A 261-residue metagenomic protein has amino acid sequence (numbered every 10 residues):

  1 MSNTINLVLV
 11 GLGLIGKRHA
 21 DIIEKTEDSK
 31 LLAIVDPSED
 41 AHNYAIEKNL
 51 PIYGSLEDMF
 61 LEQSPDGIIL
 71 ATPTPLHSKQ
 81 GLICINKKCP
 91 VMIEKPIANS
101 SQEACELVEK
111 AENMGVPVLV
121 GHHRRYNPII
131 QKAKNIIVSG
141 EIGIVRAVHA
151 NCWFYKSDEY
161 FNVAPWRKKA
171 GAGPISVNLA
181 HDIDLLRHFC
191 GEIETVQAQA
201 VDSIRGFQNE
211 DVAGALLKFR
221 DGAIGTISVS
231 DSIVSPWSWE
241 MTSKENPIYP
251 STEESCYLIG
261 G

Functional and structural regions predicted by a protein language model:
M1-K48: N-terminal Rossmann-like dinucleotide-binding module
H19, P37, L50-K110: Beta-loop-alpha module in the N-terminal Rossmann-like domain of NAD(P)-dependent dehydrogenases, especially those
A33, D66-G67, A147, I224: Short, Asp-centered acidic motifs that coordinate Mg2+ and/or phosphate in catalytic or ligand-binding sites
G54, I93, V118-V120, H149 (+1 more regions): Hydrophobic residues in well-ordered beta-strands that form the structural core
E106-H123, G143-H149: Rossmann-fold dehydrogenase core element
R124-Q208, A213-L217, I224, S238-W239: Predominantly a Rossmann-like dinucleotide-binding segment in NAD(P)-dependent oxidoreductases
G206-E210, R220-G261: NAD(P)-dinucleotide binding in Rossmann-like oxidoreductases
